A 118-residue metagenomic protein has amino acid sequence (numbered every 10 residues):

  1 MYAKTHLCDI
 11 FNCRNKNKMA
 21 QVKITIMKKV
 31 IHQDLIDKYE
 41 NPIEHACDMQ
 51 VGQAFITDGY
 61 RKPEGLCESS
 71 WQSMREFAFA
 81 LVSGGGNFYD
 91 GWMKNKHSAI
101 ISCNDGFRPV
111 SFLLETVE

Functional and structural regions predicted by a protein language model:
A3, L7-D9: Short hydrophobic alpha-helical segments enriched in small aliphatic residues
N17-I24: Short structural boundary motif marking the start of a folded domain
A20, K29-E40: Short, structured beta-strand/loop micro-motifs enriched in basic residues and often containing a Trp
M27-H32, Q50, A54: Cysteine-centered metal-binding/redox modules
D37-K62: Short, flexible N-terminal segments of the mature chain
K62-S73: Short, Lys/Arg- and Gly-enriched loop/turn segments at beta-strand edges
M74-E118: Short, compact, well-ordered microdomains
